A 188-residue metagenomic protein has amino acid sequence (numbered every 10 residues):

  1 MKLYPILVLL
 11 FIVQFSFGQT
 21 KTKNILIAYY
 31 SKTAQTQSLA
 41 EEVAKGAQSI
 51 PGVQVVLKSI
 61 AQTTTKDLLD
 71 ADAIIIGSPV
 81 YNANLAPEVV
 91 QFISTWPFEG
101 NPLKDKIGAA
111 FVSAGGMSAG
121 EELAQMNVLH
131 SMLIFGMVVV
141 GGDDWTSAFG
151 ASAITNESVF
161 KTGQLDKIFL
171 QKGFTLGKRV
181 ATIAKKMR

Functional and structural regions predicted by a protein language model:
Y4-V13: Sec-dependent N-terminal signal peptides
G18-T20: Boundary at the C-terminal end of the N-terminal hydrophobic targeting segment
T22-K23, K106: Nucleotide donor/acceptor-binding cores
K23-A47: N-terminal beta1-alpha1 ligand-phosphate binding loop
V53-Q62: A short beta-strand-loop structural module common to alpha/beta enzyme folds
A61-D144: Helix-loop-strand module that forms the ligand-binding subsite of alpha/beta enzymes
G142-R188: Glycine-rich phosphate/pyrophosphate-binding loop and the adjoining helix
